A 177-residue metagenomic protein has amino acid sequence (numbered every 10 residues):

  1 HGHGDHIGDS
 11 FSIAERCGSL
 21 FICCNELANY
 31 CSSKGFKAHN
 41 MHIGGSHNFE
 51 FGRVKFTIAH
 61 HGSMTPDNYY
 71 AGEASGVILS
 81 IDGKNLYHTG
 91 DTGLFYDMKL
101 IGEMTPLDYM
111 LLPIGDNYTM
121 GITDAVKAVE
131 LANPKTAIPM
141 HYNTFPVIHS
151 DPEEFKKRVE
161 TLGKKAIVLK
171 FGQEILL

Functional and structural regions predicted by a protein language model:
H1, D9, V54, D91 (+3 more regions): Divalent metal-coordination and catalytic microenvironments
H1-L20, C24-E26, Y30: Di-metal (Zn2+ and/or Mg2+/Mn2+) metal-binding site signature of metallo-dependent hydrolases with the MBL/beta-CASP
H3-I7, A28-C31, G45-N48, M64 (+4 more regions): Active-site environment of divalent metal-dependent phosphoester hydrolases
D9-R16, K34, D97-I101, D124-A128 (+1 more regions): A short acidic, amphipathic alpha-helical/loop segment
L20, S32-G45, V126, E130-L177: Binuclear metal-ion centers of metallo-dependent hydrolases, dominated by the metallo-beta-lactamase
N40-E103, K170-L177: Core dinuclear metal-dependent hydrolase active-site scaffold
L79-K135, M140-H149: Metallo-beta-lactamase
